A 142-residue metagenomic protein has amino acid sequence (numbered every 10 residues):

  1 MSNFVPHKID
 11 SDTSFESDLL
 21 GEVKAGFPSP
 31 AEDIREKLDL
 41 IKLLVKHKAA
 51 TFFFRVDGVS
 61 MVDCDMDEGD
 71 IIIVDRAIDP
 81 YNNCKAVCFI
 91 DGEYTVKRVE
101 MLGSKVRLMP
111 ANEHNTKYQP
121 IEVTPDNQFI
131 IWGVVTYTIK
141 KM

Functional and structural regions predicted by a protein language model:
M1-V62, M101, Q128, Y137-M142: Short, positionally conserved secondary-structure boundary motifs
G69-D70, C84: Structural motif
I73-V74, V87: Hydrophobic beta-strand signal
N82-V96, E100-V106: Short, compositionally biased
M101-M142: Glycine- and charge-enriched low-complexity intrinsically disordered segments
